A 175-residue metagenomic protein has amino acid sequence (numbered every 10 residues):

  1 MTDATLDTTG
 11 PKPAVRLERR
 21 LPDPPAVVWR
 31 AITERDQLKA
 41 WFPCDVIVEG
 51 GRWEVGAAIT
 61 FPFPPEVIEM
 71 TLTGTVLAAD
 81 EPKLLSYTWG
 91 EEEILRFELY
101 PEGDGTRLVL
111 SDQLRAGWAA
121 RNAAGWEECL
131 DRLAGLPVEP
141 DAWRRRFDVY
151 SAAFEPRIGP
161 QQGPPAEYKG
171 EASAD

Functional and structural regions predicted by a protein language model:
M1-D45, K169-D175: Hydrophobic ligand-binding cavity/cleft-lining segments
T2-T8, G103-D175: Terminal "cap-and-tail" regions of soluble proteins that handle hydrophobic small molecules
K12, V67-E69, G90-E92: Glycine-centered tight beta-turn/hairpin loop motif at sheet-sheet or coil-to-beta transitions
R16-L17, R35-T71, P82-L84, D141-A152: Short beta-edge strand/loop motif at the mouth of beta-sheet-based domains
R19, L72-A78, I94-P101: Hydrophobic/aromatic beta-strand elements that line small-molecule binding cavities or substrate pockets in beta-rich
P25-A26, L77-P82, L99-R107: A short, structured loop/turn motif at beta-sheet edges
V28, L38, I59, V76 (+3 more regions): Hydrophobic pocket/interface hotspot
F42, F63, W89, L99 (+1 more regions): Residue-level recognition of conserved beta-strand positions in structured domain cores
